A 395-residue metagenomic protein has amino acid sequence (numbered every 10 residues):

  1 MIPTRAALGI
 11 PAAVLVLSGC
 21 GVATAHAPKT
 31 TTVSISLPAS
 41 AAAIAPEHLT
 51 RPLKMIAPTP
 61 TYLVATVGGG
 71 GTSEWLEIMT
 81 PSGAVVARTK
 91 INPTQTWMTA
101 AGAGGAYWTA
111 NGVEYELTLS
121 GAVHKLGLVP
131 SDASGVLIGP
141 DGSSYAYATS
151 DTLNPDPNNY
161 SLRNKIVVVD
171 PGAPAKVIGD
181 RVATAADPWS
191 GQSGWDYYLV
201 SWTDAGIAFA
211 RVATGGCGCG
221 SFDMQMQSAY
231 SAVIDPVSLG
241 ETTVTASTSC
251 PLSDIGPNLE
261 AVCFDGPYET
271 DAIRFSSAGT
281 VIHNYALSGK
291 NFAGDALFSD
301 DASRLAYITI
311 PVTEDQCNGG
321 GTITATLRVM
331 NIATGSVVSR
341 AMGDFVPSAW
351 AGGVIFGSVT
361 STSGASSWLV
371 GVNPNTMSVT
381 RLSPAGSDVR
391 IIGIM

Functional and structural regions predicted by a protein language model:
M1-I10: Bacterial N-terminal signal peptides that target proteins for export
V16-G19: C-terminal motif of bacterial Sec signal peptides marking the signal peptidase cleavage site
G21-A23: Bacterial signal peptide processing site
P28-L63, V67-G69: N-terminal low-complexity, Pro/Thr/Ser-rich intrinsically disordered segments that act as propeptides or flexible
I35-E47, G70-N92, A110-S131, D156-W189 (+4 more regions): Surface-exposed loop/turn elements that mediate protein-protein interactions on large endomembrane-trafficking
L49-L53, N92-A103, P130-D141, A185-S201 (+4 more regions): Repeated scaffold domains used in trafficking and secretory/extracellular systems, primarily beta-propellers
Y62-T66, Y107-T109, Y145-A148, I207-V212 (+3 more regions): Residue position within the beta-strands of beta-propeller blades
G289-R328, G343-A351, G357-V359: Loop/turn-rich, solvent-exposed surfaces of beta-rich toroidal or solenoidal domains
